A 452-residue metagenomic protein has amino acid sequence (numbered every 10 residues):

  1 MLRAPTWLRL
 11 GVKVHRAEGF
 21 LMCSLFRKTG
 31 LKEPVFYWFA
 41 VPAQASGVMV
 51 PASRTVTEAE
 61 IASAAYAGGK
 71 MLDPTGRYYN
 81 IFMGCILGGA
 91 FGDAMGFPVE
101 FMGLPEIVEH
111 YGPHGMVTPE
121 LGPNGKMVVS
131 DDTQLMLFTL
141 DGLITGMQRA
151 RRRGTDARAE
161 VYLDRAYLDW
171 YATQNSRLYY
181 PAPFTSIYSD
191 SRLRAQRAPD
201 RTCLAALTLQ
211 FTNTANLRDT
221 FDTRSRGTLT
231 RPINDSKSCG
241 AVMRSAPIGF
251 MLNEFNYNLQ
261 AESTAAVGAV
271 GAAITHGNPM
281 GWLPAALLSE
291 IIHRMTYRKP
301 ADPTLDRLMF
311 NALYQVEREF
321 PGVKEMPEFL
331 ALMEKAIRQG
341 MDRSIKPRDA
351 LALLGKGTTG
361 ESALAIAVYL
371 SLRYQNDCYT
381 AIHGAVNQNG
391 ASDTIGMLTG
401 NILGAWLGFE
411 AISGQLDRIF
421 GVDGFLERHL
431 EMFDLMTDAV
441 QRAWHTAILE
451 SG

Functional and structural regions predicted by a protein language model:
M1-L2, W7: N-terminal mitochondrial targeting presequence
W7, G11, G19-F26, F36-G452: Structured, active/binding-site neighborhoods that engage oxygen-rich ligands
